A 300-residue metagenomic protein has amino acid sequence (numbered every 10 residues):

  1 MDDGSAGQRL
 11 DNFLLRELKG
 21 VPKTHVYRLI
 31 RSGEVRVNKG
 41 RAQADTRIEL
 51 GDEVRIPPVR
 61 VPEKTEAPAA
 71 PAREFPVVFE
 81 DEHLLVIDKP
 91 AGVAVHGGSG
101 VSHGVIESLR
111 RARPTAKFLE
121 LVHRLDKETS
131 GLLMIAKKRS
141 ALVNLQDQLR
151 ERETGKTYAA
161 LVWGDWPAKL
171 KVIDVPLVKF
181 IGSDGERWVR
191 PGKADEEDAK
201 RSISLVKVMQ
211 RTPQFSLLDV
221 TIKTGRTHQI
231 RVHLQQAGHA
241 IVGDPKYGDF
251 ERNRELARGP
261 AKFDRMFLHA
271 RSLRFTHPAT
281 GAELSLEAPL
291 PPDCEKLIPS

Functional and structural regions predicted by a protein language model:
M1-S300: RNA pseudouridine synthases
